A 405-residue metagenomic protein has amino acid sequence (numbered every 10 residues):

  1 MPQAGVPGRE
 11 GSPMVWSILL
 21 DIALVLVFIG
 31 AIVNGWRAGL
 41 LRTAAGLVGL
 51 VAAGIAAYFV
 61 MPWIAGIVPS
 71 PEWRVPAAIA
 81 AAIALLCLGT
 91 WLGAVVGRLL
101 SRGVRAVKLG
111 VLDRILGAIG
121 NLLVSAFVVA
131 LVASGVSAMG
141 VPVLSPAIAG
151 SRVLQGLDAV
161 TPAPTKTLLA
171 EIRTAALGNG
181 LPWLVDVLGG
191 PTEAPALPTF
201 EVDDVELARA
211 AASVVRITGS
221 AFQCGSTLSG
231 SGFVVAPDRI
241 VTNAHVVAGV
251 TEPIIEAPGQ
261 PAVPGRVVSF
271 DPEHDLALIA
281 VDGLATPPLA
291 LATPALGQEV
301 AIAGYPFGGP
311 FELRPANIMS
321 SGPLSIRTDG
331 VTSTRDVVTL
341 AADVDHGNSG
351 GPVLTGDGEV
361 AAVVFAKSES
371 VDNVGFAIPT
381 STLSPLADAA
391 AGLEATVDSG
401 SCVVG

Functional and structural regions predicted by a protein language model:
P2, V6-T199: Alpha-helical transmembrane segments and their juxtamembrane interface "caps" in small multi-pass membrane proteins
F28, S226-S229, G249, D345-S349: Short, small/polar residue-rich loop motifs at catalytic or cofactor-binding pockets
R42, V241, A361-A362: Generic structural signal for well-ordered beta-strand positions
P69, S101, G120, S137 (+3 more regions): Sec-exported extracytoplasmic/periplasmic mature domains
G150-S231, E252, D388, G392-G405: N-terminal activation segment of mature serine protease catalytic domains
A211-T218, A277-P288, E312-G400: Active-site region of chymotrypsin-like
A221-S229, A236-E312, E394-D398: Conserved active-site neighborhood of the chymotrypsin/trypsin-like protease fold
